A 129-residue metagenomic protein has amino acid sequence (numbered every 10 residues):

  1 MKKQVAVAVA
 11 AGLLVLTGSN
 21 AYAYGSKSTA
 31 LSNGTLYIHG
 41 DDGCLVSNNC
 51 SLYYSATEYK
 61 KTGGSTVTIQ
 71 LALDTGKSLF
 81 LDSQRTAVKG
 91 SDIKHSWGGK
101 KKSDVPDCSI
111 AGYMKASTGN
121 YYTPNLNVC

Functional and structural regions predicted by a protein language model:
M1-A23: Secretory targeting and sorting signals
T17, Y37-I38, G43-C44, K102 (+1 more regions): Processing junctions and N-termini across compartments
Y24-S78: Short, surface-exposed binding/anchoring microloops in extracellular/periplasmic proteins
D42-V46, A87, N127-C129: A short, sequence-level motif marking secondary-structure junctions
G76-T86, G119-T123: Surface-exposed loop/edge segments in extracytoplasmic proteins
V88-D92, D107-I110: Glycine-centered loop/turn motifs
K89-K102: Exposed aromatic-hydrophobic patches
K101-V128: Short, exposed beta-strand-loop hairpins at the edges of beta-sheets in extracellular/periplasmic proteins
